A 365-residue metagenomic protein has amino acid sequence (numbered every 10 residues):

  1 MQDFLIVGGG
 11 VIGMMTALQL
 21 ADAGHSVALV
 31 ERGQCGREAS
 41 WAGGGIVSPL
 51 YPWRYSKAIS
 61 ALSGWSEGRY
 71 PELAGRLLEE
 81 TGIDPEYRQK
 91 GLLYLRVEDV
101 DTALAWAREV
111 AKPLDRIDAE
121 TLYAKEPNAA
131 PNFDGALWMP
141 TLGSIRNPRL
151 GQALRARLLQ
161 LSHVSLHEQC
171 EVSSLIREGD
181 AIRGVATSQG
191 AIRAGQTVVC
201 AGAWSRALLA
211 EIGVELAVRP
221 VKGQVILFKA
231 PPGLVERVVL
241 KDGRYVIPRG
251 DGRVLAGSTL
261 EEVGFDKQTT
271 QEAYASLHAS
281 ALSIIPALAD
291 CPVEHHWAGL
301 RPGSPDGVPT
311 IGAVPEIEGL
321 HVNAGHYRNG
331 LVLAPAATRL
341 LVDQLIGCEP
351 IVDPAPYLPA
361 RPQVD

Functional and structural regions predicted by a protein language model:
Q2-L29: N-terminal Rossmann-like FAD-binding beta1-loop-alpha1 element of flavoenzymes
M15-A23, G45-V47, I83-R88, A181 (+1 more regions): Active-site substrate-recognition segment that forms the wall of the catalytic cavity or substrate channel
A21-G43: Glycine-rich FAD pyrophosphate-binding loop
I46-K125, S280-L282: Dinucleotide-binding Rossmann-like beta1-alpha1 core, especially the glycine-rich loop that anchors the ADP
G82-Y94, L104-A105, P113-L161, T259-G264 (+2 more regions): Helix-loop-beta segment of a Rossmann-like dinucleotide-binding subdomain
L137-Q196, R206: Helical element adjacent to the flavin cofactor pocket in flavoenzyme catalytic cores
I285-D365: C-terminal catalytic lobe of FAD-dependent flavoproteins
